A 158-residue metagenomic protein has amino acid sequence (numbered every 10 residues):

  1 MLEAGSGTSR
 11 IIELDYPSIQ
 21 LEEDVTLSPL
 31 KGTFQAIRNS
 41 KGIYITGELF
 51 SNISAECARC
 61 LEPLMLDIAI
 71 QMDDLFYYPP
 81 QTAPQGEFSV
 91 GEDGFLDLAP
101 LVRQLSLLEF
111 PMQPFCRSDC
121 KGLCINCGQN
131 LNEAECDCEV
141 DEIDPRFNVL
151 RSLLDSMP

Functional and structural regions predicted by a protein language model:
M1-P158: Structured interface patches
